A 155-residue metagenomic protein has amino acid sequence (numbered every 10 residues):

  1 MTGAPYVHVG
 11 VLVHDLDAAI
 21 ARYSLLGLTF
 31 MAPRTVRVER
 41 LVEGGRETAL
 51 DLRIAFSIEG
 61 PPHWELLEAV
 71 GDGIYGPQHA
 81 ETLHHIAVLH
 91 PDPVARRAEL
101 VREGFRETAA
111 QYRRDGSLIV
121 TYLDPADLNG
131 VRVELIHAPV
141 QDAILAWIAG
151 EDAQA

Functional and structural regions predicted by a protein language model:
M1-G45: Long, hydrophobic N-terminal alpha-helical segment
G3-Y6, D51, L83, S117: A structure-centric signal for secondary-structure junctions around beta-strands
Y6-H14, A55-P62, G71, G76-V94: Vicinal oxygen chelate
V11, E65, V101-A155: Vicinal oxygen chelate
D17-V36, Q78-L83, P93-R113: Extended intrinsically disordered, low-complexity coil regions enriched in Ser, Thr, Gly, Ala and often Pro
I20-A21, L67, G76, R96-A98 (+2 more regions): Short acidic, gly/pro-rich beta-turn/loop elements at beta-sheet edges and active-site/ligand-binding grooves
F30-G76, S117-V140: Conserved short beta-strand elements that form part of the metal-binding/catalytic scaffold of enzyme active sites
G44-T48, V88-L89, A110-R113: Short linear motifs in intrinsically disordered
